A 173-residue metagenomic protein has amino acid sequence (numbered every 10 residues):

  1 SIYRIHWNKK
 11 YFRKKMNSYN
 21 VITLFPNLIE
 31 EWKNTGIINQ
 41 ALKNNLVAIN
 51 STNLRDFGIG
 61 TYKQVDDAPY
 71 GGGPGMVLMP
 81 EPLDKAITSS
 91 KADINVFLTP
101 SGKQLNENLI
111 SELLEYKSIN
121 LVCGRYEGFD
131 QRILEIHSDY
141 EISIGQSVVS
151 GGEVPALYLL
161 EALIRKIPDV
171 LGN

Functional and structural regions predicted by a protein language model:
Y3, Y11-F12: Aromatic (phenylalanine/tyrosine) cluster motif
M16-S90: N-terminal nucleotide/polyanion-binding subdomain common to many enzyme families
N20-I22, N50-T52, I94-V96, I119-L121 (+1 more regions): Hydrophobic/aromatic beta-strand patches that form the interior of the parallel beta-sheet core in alpha/beta enzyme
R55-G60, K103-Q104, V148-G151: A short acidic, often aromatic-flanked loop/helix-cap motif at beta-alpha or helix-coil junctions that lines enzyme
V77-R125: S-adenosyl-L-methionine/SAH cofactor-binding core of RNA-modifying enzymes
Q104-E107, F129-Q131, A156: Short, well-ordered alpha-helical microsegments
I133-G172: Structured adenosyl-cofactor binding patch, chiefly the S-adenosyl-L-methionine
